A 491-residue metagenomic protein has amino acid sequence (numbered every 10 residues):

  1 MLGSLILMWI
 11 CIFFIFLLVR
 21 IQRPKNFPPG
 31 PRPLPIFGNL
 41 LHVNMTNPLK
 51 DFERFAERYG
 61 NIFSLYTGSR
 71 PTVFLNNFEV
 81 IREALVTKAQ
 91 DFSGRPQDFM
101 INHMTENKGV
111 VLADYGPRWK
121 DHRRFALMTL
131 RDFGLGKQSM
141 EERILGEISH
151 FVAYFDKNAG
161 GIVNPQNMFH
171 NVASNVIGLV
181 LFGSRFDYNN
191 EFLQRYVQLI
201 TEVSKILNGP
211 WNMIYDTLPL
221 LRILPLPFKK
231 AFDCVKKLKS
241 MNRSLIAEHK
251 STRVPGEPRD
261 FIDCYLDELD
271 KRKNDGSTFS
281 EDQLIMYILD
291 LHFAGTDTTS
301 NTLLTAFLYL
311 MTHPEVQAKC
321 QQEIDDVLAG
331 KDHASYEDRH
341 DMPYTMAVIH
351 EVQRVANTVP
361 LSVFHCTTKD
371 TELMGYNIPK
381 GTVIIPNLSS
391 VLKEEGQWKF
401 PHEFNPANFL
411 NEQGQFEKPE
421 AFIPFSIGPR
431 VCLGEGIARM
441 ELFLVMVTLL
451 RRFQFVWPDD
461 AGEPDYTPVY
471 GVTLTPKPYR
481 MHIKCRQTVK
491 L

Functional and structural regions predicted by a protein language model:
M1-L5, W9-I12, D263-D267, T382-V383 (+2 more regions): C-terminal helix/juxtamembrane-tail motif
L2-E106, Y115-D121, L145-A153, C234-K237 (+4 more regions): N-terminal membrane-proximal hinge/A-helix region immediately C-terminal to the signal-anchor transmembrane segment
F27-G30, F74-A84, F92-S93, G183-Y188 (+4 more regions): Classical protein tyrosine phosphatase
L40-G60, S240, S244, A334-G375 (+1 more regions): Conserved cytochrome P450 K-helix E-x-x-R motif and the immediately C-terminal K′/meander segment
S93, P314-V316, E435-T473: Cytochrome P450 heme-binding "Cys pocket" and the immediately downstream C-terminal segment
G94-M104, K137-L303: Cytochrome P450 heme-thiolate monooxygenase catalytic core
L289, M374, E412-L442, T467-V469: Cytochrome P450 heme-thiolate "Cys pocket" and heme-binding signature region
P386-G414: Conserved cytochrome P450 K-helix/beta-meander segment immediately N-terminal to the heme-binding cysteine loop
